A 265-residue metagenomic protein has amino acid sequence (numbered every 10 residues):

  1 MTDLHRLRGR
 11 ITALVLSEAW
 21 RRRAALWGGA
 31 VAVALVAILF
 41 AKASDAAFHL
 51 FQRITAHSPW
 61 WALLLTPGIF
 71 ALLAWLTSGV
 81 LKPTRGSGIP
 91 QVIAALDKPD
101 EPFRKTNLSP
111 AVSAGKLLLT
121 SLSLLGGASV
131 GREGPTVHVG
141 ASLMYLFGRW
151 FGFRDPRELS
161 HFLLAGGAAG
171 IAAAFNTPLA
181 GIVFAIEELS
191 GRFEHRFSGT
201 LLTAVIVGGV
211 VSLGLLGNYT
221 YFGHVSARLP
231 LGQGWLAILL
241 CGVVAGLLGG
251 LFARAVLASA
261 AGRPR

Functional and structural regions predicted by a protein language model:
M1-R265: Alpha-helical transmembrane segments and immediately membrane-proximal extracytoplasmic
